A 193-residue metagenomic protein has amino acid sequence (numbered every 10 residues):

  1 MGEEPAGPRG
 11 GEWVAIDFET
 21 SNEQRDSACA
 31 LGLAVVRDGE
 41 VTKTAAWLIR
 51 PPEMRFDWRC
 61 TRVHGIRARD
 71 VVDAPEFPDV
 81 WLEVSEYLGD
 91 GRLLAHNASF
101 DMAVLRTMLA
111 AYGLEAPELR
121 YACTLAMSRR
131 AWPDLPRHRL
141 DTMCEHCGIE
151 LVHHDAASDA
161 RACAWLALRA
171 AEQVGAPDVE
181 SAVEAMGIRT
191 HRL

Functional and structural regions predicted by a protein language model:
M1-E118, P133-D134, H138-H154: Conserved non-catalytic scaffold segment of RNase H-like nuclease domains
M1-G7, L166-L193: Acidic two-metal-ion nuclease catalytic site recognized across multiple nuclease folds, prominently DnaQ/RNase D-T
A103, A126, R161: Active-site phosphate/pyrophosphate-handling residues
E115-S128: Conserved beta-strand -> loop -> alpha-helix junction used to position metal-binding or nucleic-acid-contacting
Y121-T124, M143, A182: Residue-level recognition of specific faces of alpha-helices
A126-R129, E145, W165-L168: Generic alpha-helical structural context detector
A156-R169: Acidic, divalent-metal-coordinating active-site segment for phosphoryl/phosphodiester hydrolysis, typified by short
